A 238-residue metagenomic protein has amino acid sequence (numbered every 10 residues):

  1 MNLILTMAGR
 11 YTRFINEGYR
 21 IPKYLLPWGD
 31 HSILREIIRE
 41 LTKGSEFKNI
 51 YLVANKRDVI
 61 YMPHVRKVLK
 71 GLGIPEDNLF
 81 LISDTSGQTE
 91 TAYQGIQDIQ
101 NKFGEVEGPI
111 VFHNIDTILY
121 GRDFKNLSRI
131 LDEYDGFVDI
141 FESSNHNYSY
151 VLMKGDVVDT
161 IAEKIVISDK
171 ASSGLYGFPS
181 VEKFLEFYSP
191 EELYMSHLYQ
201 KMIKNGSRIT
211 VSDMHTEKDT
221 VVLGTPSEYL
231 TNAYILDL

Functional and structural regions predicted by a protein language model:
N2-L5, R13-I15, P27, H31-P109: Conserved N-terminal catalytic core of the sugar/cofactor nucleotidyltransferase
L3, D169-L238: Conserved alpha/beta core of the MobA/IspD/sugar-nucleotide pyrophosphorylase nucleotidyltransferase superfamily
M7, A54, N114, I140-F141: Short beta-strand/turn micro-motifs composed of small residues that flank or help shape donor/cofactor-binding pockets
Y19-Y24: Short alpha-helical oligomerization interface
D84-E90, N145-H146, K218-V221: A short acidic, often aromatic-flanked loop/helix-cap motif at beta-alpha or helix-coil junctions that lines enzyme
E107-I118: Short beta-strand-to-loop acidic/aromatic patch adjacent to the donor-nucleotide binding site
L119-E191: Conserved core of the sugar-phosphate nucleotidyltransferase
